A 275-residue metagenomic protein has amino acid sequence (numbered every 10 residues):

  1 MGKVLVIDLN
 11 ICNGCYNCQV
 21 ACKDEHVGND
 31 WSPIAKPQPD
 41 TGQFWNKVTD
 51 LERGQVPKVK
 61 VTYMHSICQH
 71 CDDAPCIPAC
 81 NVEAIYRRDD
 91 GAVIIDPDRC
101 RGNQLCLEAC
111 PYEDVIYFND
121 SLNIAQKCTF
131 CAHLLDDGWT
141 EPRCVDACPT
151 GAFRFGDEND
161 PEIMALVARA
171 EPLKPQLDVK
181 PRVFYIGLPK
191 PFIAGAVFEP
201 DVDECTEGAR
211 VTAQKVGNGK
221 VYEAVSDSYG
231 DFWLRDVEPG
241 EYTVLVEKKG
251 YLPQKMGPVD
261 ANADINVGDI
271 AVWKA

Functional and structural regions predicted by a protein language model:
D30-I67, I77, R99, L107-F198: Flanking helices and flexible, charged tails adjoining ferredoxin-like Fe-S electron-transfer domains in multi-subunit
H70, R99, L234-D236: Short, flexible loop/turn segments at beta-strand junctions in immunoglobulin-like and fibronectin type III
P181-V183, D260-A275: Extracellular beta-sheet/turn segments enriched in Thr/Pro/Gly and aliphatic residues
P191-I193, P200-G217: Short, ordered, surface-exposed loop/turn motifs in non-cytosolic proteins
T206, Y229-T243, K249: Short Pro-Gly-centered beta-turn/loop motif in secreted/extracellular proteins
V216-D231: Short, acidic Ser/Thr/Gly-rich low-complexity loop/linker segments typical of extracellular and cell-surface proteins
L245-G257: A short, solvent-exposed loop/turn motif at the edges and junctions of modular extracellular/periplasmic domains
